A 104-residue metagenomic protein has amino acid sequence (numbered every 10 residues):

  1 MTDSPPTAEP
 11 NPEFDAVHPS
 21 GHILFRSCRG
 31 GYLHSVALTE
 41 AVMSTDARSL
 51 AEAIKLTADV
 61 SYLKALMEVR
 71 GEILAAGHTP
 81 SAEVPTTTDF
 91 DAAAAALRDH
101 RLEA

Functional and structural regions predicted by a protein language model:
M1-L24, Y32-A104: Acidic, negatively charged sequence signal that fires either on conserved catalytic/metal-binding carboxylates
C28: Short, acidic, Ser/Thr-enriched surface-loop or helix-capping motifs
